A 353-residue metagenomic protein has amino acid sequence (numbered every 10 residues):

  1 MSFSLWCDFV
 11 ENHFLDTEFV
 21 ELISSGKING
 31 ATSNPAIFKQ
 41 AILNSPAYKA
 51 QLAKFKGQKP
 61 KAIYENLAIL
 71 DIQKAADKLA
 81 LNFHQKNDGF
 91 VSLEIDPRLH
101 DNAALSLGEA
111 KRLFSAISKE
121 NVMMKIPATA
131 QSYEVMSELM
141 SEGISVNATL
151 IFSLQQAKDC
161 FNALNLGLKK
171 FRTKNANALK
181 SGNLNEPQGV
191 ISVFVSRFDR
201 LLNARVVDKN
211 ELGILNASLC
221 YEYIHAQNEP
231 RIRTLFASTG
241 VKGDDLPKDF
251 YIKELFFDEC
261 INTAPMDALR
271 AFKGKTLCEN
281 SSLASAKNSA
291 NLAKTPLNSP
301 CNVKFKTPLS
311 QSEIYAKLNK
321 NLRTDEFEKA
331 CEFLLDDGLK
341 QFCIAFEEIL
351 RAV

Functional and structural regions predicted by a protein language model:
M1-E18: N- or domain-start disorder-to-order transition segments that initiate the globular core
S2-W6, N29-T32, D88-S92, N121-K125 (+3 more regions): Structural preference for beta-strand elements that scaffold enzyme active sites
D8-N12, A36, E94-H100, P127-Q131 (+3 more regions): Active-site beta-loop-alpha junctions enriched in small/polar residues
K27-N29, V135-V146, E186, F256: Glycine-enriched alpha-helix->loop->beta-strand junction motifs that scaffold or abut catalytic
N34, L93, M124, L139 (+2 more regions): Conserved, mostly hydrophobic/aromatic
I37-K39, N44-V135: Active-site beta->alpha loop and helix N-cap motifs at the rims of alpha/beta catalytic domains
S145-D267: Catalytic alpha/beta core domains of metabolic enzymes, predominantly
P230-N288, S299-V353: Flexible, acidic glycine-rich loops studded with aromatic residues
